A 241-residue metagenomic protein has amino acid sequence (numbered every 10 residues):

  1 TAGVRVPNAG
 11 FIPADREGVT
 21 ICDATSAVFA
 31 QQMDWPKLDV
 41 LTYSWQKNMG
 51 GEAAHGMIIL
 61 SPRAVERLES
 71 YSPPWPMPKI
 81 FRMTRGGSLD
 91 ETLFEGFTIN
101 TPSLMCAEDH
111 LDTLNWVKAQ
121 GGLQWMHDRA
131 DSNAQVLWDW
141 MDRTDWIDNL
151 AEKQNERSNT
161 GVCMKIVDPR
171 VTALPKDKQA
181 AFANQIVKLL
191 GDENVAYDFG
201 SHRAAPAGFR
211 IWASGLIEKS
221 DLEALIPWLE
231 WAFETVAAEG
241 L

Functional and structural regions predicted by a protein language model:
T1, C22-T25, S44-Q46, L60-P62 (+2 more regions): Fold-independent oxyanion-binding glycine-rich loops and adjacent beta-strand/coil segments at enzyme active sites
T1-V28, V40, N48: Active-site phosphate-binding strand-loop segment of PLP-dependent enzymes
A30-Y43, K47-N48, A53-G56: Internal gly/pro-rich beta-alpha loop/helix module that stabilizes soluble enzyme cofactors or their anionic handles
Q46-D139, K153: Active-site C-terminal subdomain of aminotransferase-like
I147-A151, V195-S201: A short linear hydrophobic-aromatic micro-motif
D148-L189: Conserved PLP-binding catalytic core of the aspartate aminotransferase-like
K153-T160, H202-R210: Small/polar glycine-rich anion-binding or flexible loop at a beta-alpha turn
R203-L241: PLP-dependent enzyme catalytic core of the Aspartate aminotransferase-like
